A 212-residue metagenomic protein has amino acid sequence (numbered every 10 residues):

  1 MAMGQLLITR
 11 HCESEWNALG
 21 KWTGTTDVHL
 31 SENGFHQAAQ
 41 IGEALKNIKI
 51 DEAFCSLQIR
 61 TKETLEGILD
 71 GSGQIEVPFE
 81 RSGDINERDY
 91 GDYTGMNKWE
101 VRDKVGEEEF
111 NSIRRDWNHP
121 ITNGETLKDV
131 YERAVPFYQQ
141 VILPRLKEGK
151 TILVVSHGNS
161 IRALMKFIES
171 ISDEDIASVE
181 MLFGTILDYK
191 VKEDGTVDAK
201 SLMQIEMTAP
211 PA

Functional and structural regions predicted by a protein language model:
A2-L7: Extreme N-terminal starter segment of soluble prokaryotic enzymes
H11, G34, H157: Short, conserved phosphate/pyrophosphate- and ester-handling motifs at nucleotide-, phospho-/glycolipid
E13-D27: Glycine-rich N-terminal loop/short-helix segment of MobA-like nucleotidyltransferase
G24-Q40: Short catalytic helix/loop segments, enriched in acidic residues and glycine and frequently bearing histidine
A39-F110, K166-L182, I186-K190: Phosphate-coordination/substrate-recognition cap region in phosphate-metabolizing enzymes
C55-S56, E132, V154-S156: Short beta-strand scaffold positions
E109-D129: Short glycine/proline- and acidic residue-enriched helix-loop micro-motifs that form flexible lids or anion-recognition
G158-R162: GST superfamily/GST-like fold recognition
